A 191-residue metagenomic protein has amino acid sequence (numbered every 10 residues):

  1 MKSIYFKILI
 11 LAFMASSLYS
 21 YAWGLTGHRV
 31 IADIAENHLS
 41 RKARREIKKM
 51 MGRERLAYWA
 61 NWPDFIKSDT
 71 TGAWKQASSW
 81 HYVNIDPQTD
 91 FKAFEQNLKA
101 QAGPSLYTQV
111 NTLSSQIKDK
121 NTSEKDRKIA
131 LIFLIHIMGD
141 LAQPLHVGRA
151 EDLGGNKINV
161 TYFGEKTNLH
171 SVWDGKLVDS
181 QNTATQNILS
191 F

Functional and structural regions predicted by a protein language model:
M1-I8: Bacterial N-terminal signal peptides that target proteins for export
F6, G139-A142: Residue-level micro-sites within transmembrane alpha helices that shape and flank functional polar/acidic positions
F13-M14: Sec-dependent N-terminal signal peptides of Gram-positive bacterial secreted proteins and lipoproteins
S17-Y19: N-terminal signal peptide c-region/cleavage motif recognized by signal peptidases
Y21-I137, P144-F191: N-terminal, motif-rich segments that launch catalysis or mediate targeting to/interaction with membranes, typified by
